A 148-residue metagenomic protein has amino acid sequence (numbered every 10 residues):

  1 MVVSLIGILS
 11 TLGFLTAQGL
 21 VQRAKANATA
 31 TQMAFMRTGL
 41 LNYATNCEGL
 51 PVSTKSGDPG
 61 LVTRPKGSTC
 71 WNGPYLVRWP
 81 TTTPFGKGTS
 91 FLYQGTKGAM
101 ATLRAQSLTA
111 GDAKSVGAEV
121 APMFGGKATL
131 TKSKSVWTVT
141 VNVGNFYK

Functional and structural regions predicted by a protein language model:
M1-Q18: N-terminal single-pass transmembrane signal-anchor helix
L15, A30, F35, G86-K87 (+4 more regions): Extracytoplasmic low-complexity repetitive segments enriched in small/polar residues
Q22-P51: Membrane-proximal N-terminal amphipathic helix
K25-A28, Q32, S68, L108 (+1 more regions): Extracytoplasmic/periplasmic, Sec-exported soluble proteins
L40-V77: Short, glycine/small-hydrophobic-rich surface segments
P74-K87: Short secondary-structure "cap/edge" segments that initiate or terminate local elements
K97-K148: Short, surface-exposed interaction loops/tails
